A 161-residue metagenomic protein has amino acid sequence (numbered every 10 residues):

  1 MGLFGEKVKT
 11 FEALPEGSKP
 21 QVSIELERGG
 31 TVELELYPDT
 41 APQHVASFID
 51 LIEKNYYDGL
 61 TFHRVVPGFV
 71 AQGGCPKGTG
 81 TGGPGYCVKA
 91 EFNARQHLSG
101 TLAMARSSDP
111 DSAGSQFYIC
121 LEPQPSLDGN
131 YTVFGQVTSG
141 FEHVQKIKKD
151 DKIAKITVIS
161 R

Functional and structural regions predicted by a protein language model:
M1-R161: Cyclophilin-like peptidyl-prolyl cis-trans isomerases
